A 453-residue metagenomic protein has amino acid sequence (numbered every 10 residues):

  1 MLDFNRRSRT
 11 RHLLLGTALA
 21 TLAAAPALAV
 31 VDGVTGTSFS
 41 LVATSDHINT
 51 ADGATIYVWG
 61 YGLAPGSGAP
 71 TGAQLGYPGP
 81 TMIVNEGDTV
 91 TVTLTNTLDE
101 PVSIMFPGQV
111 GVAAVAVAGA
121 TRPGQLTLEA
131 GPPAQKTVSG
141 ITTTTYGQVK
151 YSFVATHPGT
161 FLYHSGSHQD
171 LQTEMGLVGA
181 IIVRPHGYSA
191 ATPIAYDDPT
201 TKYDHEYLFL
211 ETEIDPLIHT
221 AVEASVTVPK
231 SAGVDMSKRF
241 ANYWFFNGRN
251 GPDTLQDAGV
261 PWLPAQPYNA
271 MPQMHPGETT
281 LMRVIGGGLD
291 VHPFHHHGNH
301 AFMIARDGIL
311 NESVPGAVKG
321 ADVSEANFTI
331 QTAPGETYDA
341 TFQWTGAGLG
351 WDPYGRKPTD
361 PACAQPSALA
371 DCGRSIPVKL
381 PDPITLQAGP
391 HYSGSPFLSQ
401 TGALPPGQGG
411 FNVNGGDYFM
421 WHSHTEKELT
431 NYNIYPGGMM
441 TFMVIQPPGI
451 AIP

Functional and structural regions predicted by a protein language model:
L2-S8, H12, A18, L28-P453: Copper-binding active sites and cupredoxin-like electron-transfer domains, recognizing His/Cys-rich ligand loops
A24-P26: N-terminal signal peptide c-region/cleavage motif recognized by signal peptidases
